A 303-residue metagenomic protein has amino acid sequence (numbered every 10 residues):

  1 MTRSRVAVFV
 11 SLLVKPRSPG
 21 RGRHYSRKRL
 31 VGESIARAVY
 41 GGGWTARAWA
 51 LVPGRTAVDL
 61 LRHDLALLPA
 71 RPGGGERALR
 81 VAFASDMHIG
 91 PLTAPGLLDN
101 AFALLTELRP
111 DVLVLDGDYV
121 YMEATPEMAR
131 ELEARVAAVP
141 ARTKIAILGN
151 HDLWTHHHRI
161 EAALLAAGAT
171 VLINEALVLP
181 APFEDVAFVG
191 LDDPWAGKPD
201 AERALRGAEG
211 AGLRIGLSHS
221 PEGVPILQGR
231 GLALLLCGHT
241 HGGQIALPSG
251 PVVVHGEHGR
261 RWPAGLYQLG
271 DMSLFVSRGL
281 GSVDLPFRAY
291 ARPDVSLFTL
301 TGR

Functional and structural regions predicted by a protein language model:
T2-L61, Q268-R303: Acidic, His/Gly-rich catalytic cores of divalent-metal-dependent hydrolytic chemistry
H24-E131: N-terminal active-site segment of His-dependent metallophosphoesterases
V58, A66-A82, A169-T170, L177-G190 (+3 more regions): Beta-strand-turn-beta hairpins that frame and shape the catalytic cleft of phosphate-ester-processing enzymes
A82-S85, V112-D118, K144-N150, L172-E175 (+3 more regions): Active-site neighborhood of phospho(di)ester-bond hydrolases with catalytic His/Asp-centered motifs
L92-P180: Core catalytic region of metal-dependent phosphoesterases/phosphodiesterases, especially metallo-beta-lactamase-like
Y119-M122, N150-W154, L177-L179, P194-A196 (+3 more regions): Solvent-exposed loop/turn segments at secondary-structure junctions within structured extracellular/periplasmic domains
A162, A166-A169, A181-S218, V224-I226 (+2 more regions): Binuclear metal-dependent hydrolase catalytic cores centered on His/Asp/Glu-rich metal-binding motifs
A166, P221-T299: Conserved beta-sheet core of the metallophosphoesterase superfamily
